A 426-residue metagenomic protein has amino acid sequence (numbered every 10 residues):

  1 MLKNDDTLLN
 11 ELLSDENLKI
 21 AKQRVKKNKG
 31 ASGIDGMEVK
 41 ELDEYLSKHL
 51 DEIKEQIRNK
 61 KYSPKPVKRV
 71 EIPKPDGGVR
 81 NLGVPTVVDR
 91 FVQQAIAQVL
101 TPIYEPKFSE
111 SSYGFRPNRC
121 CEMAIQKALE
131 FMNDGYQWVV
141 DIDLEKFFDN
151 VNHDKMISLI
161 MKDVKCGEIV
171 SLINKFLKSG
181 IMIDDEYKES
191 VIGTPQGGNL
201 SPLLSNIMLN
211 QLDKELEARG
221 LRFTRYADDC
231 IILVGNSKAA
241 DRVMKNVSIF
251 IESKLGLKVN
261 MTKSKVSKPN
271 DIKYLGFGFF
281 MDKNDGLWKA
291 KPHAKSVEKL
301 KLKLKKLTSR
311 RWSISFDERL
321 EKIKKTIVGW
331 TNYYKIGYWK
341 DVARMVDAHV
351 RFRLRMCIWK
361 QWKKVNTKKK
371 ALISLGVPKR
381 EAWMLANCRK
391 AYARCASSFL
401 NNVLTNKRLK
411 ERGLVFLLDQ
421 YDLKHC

Functional and structural regions predicted by a protein language model:
M1-L2, N28-D35, P75, Y104-F108 (+7 more regions): Short acidic (Asp/Glu) and glycine-rich catalytic loops that position anionic groups and cofactors
M1-S47, D51: Non-catalytic, polymerase-adjacent accessory regions of viral genome-replication enzymes
H49, Q56-E71, P75, K107-D271: Conserved polymerase palm-domain catalytic core
N81-T86, K289-A290: Conserved phosphate-binding loops in nucleotide/dinucleotide-binding enzymes
Q93-Q94, Q98-S111: Electropositive, glycine- and tryptophan-enriched low-complexity nucleic-acid-binding patches
K178, K254-E321, T326-V328: A conserved non-catalytic segment of reverse transcriptases and RNA-directed RNA polymerases corresponding to the late
R319-V365, K369-I373: Non-catalytic, peripheral interaction segments enriched in hydrophobic/basic residues
R353, I358, W362-C426: Extended C-terminal regions of large enzymes
